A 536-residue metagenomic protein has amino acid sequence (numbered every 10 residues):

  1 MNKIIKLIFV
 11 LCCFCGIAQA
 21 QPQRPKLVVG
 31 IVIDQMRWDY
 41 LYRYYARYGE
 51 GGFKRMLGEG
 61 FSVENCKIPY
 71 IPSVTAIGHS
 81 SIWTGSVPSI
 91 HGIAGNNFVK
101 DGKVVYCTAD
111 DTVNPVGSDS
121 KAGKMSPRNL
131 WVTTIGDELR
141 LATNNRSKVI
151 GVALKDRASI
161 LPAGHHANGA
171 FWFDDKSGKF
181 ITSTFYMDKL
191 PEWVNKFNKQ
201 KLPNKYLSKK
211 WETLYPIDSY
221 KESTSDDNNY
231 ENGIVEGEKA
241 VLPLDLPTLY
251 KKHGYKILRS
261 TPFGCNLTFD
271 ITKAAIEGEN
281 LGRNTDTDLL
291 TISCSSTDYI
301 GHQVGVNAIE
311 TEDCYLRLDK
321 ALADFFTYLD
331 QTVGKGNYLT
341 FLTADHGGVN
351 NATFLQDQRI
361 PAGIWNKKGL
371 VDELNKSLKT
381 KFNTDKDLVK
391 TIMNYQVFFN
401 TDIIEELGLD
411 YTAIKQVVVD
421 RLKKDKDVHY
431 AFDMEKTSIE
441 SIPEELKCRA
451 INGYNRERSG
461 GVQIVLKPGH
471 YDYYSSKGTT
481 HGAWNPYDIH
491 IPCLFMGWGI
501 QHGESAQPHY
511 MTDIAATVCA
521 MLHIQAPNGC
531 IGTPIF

Functional and structural regions predicted by a protein language model:
M1-R24: Bacterial Sec-dependent N-terminal signal peptides
P25-R37, M56, I82, L139 (+8 more regions): Beta-strand elements within well-structured catalytic alpha/beta cores of enzymes that handle phosphate/sulfate esters
R37-R43, I68, K121-P127, Y255-P262 (+5 more regions): Second-shell loop/turn segments in exported
L41-I90, K148-V152: Short, structured active-site-proximal loop/turn typified by the sulfatase FGly-forming signature C/S-X-P-X-R
Y48, N65, V74, N96-K124 (+7 more regions): Secreted, luminal/periplasmic, and some membrane-associated catalytic domains that remodel anionic oxygen-ester
V63-W83, G151-L161, S293-S295, L339 (+2 more regions): Short, solvent-exposed turn/loop segments enriched in Gly/Ser/Thr/Pro and often Arg
V87, G95-D286, S295-H302, K423-K426 (+1 more regions): His/Asp/Glu-rich, glycine-adjacent segments that coordinate divalent cations and/or stabilize oxyanion chemistry on
G369-L409, T480-L522: Substrate-binding rim/cap in mid-to-C-terminal beta-strand-loop elements of soluble/periplasmic
